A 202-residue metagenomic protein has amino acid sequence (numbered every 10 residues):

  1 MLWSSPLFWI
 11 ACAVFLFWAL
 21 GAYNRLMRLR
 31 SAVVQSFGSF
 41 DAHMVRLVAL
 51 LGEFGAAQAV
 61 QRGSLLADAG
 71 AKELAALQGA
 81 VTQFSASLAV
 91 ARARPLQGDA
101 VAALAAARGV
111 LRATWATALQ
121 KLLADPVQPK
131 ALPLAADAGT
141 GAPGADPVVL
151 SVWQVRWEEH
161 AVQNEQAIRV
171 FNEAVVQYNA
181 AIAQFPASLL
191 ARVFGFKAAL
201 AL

Functional and structural regions predicted by a protein language model:
L2-L202: A helix-centric hydrophobic-segment signal that preferentially recognizes long, alpha-helical stretches used
